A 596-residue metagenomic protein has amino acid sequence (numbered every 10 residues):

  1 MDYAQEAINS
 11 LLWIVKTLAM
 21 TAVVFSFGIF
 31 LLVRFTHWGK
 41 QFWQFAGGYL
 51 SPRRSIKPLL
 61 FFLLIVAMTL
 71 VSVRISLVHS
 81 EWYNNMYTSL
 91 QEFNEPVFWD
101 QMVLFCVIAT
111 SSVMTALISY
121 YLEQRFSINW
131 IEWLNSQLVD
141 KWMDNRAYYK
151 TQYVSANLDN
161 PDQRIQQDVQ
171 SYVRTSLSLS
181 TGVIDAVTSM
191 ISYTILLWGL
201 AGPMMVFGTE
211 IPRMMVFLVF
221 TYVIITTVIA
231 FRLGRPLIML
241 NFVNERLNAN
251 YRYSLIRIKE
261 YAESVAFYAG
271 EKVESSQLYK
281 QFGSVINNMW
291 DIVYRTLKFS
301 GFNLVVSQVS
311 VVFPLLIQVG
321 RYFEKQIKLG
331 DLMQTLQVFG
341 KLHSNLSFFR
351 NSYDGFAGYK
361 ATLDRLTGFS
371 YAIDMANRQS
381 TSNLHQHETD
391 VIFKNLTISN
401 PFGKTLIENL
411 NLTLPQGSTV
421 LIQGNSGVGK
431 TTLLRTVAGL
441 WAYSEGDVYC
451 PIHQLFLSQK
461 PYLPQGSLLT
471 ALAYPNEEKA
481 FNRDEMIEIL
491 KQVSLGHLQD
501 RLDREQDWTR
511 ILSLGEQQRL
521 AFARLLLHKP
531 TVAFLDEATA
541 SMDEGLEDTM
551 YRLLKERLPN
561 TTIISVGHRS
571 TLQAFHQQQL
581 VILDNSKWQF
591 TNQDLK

Functional and structural regions predicted by a protein language model:
M1-S76, Y83-F105, S119-E123, Y149-V187 (+5 more regions): Membrane-integrated ABC transporters
A67, V71, V107, S111-I118 (+4 more regions): A hydrophobic transmembrane-helix motif
N157, F267, D364-L421, S444-C450 (+2 more regions): Primarily ABC-family ATPase nucleotide-binding module
P236-D291: Loop segments that connect adjacent transmembrane helices in multi-pass transporters
I238, L247-Y251, A266-G270, S276 (+3 more regions): Cytosolic ends of transmembrane helices, especially the final helix of ABC transmembrane type-1 domains
A438: Helix-to-loop junction immediately C-terminal to a conserved catalytic motif
P461-D507: Conserved "ABC signature" C-loop
A471, R504-K596: ABC-family ATPase nucleotide-binding domain "signature/switch" substructure
